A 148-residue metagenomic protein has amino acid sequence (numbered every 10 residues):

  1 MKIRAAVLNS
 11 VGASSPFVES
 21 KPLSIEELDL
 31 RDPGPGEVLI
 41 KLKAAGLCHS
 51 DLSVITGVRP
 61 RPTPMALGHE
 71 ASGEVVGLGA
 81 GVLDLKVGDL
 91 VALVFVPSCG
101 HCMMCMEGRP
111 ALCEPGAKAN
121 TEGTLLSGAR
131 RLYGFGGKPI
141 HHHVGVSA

Functional and structural regions predicted by a protein language model:
M1-A6: Short structural boundary motif marking the start of a folded domain
V7-L8, G73: Short stretches within intrinsically disordered, low-complexity N-terminal or propeptide regions
V11-G12, G57, F135: Short Pro/Gly-enriched beta-strand edge/turn motifs at strand-loop
G12-P22, H49-S50: Short N-terminal binding/cap micro-motifs at the start of the first secondary-structure element
V18, D29-L30, P62-G68, K138-S147: Short Gly/Pro-enriched turn/cap motifs at secondary-structure boundaries
I25-E27: Well-ordered beta-strand positions in beta-sheet-rich domains
D29-A45, I55-M106, A111, A119 (+1 more regions): Glycine-rich beta-strand-centered segment in the early N-terminal region that forms part of a ligand/cofactor-binding
H101-A148: NAD(P)H dinucleotide-binding glycine-rich loop of Rossmann-like/cofactor-binding domains, especially the beta1-alpha1
